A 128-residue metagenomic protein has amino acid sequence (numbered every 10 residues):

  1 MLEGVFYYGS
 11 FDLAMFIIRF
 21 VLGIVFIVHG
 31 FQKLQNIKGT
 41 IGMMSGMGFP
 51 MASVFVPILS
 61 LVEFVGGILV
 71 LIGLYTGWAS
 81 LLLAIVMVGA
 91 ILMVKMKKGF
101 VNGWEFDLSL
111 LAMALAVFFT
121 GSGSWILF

Functional and structural regions predicted by a protein language model:
M1-G39, S45, S53-L61, V65-F128: Extended, low-polarity transmembrane helix blocks
